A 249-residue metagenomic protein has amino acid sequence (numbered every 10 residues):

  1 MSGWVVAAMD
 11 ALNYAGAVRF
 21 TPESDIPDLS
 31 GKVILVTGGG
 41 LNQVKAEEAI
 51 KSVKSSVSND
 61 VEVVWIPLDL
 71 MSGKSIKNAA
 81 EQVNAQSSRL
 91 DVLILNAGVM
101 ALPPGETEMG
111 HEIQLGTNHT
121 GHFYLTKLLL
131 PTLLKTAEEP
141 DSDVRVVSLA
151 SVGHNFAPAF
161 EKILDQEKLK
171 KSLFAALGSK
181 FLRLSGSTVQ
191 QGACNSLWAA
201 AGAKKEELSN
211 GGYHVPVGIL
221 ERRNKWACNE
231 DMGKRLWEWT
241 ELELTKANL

Functional and structural regions predicted by a protein language model:
S2-D10, K204-L249: C-terminal tail/cap regions
G3-W4, D10-F174, A247-L249: Rossmann-fold NAD(P)H-dependent dehydrogenase/reductase core
L68, L184, K225-C228: Pocket-edge positions in alpha/beta enzyme catalytic cores
G73, H119-H122, V189, A193-S196 (+1 more regions): Short alpha-helical patches at coil-to-helix transitions and adjacent helical residues in well-structured domains
K77-A80, V189-A200, E230-E241: Short, amphipathic alpha-helical "lid/cap" segments that border enzyme active or binding sites
G116-H119, G186-V189, E230: Short, solvent-exposed loop/helix junctions and linker helices that flank or host conserved functional motifs
K162-I163, E167-S209, P216: SDR active-site lid
